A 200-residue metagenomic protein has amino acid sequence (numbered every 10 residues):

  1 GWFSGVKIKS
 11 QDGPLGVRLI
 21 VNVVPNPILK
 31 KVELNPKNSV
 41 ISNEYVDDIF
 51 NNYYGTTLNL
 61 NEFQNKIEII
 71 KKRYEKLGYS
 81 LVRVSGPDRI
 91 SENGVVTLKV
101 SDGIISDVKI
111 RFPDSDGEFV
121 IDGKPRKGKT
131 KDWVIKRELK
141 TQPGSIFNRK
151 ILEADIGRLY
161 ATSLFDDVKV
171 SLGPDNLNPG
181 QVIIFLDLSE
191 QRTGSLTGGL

Functional and structural regions predicted by a protein language model:
G1-L200: Periplasmic polypeptide-binding modules associated with outer-membrane biogenesis and secretion
